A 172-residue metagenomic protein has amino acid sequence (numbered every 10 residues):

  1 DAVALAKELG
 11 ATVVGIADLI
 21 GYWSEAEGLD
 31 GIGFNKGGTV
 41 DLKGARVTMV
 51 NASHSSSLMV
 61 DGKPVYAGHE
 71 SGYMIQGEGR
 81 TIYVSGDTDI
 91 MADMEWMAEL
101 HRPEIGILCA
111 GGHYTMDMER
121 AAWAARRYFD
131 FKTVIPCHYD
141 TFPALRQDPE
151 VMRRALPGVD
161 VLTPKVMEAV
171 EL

Functional and structural regions predicted by a protein language model:
D1-I32, L100-I107: Active-site metal-binding motif and surrounding structural segment of the metallo-beta-lactamase
D1-V3, W23-E25, M59, D93-E95 (+2 more regions): Short glycine-/acidic-enriched loop or helix-start segments at secondary-structure transitions that form or flank
A4-A6, G28-L29, G62-K63, M97-L100 (+2 more regions): Short, glycine/charged-enriched secondary-structure capping and boundary segments
E8-G10, V50-N51, Y66-E70, R102-I105 (+2 more regions): Short, low-complexity, polar/charged sequence segments that are solvent-exposed and flexible
T12-V13, I20, S24-T39, A122-L172: Binuclear metal-ion centers of metallo-dependent hydrolases, dominated by the metallo-beta-lactamase
G33-E99, V166-L172: Core dinuclear metal-dependent hydrolase active-site scaffold
M74-K132, C137-P143: Metallo-beta-lactamase
